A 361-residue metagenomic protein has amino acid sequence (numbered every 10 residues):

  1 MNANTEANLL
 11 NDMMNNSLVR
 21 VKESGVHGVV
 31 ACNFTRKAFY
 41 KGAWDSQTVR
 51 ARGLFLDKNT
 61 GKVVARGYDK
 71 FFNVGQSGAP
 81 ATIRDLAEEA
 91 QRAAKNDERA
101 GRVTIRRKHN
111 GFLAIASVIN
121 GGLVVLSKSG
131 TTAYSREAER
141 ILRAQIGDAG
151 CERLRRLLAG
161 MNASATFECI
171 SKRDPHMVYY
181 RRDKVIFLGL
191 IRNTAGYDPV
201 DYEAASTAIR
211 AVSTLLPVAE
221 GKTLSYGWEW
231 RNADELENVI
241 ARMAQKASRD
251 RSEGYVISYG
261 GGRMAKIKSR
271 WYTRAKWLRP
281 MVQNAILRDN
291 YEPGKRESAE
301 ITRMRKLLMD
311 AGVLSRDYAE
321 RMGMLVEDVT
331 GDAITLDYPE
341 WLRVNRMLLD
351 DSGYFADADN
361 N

Functional and structural regions predicted by a protein language model:
M1-N361: Core nucleotide-handling region used for phosphoryl-transfer chemistry
